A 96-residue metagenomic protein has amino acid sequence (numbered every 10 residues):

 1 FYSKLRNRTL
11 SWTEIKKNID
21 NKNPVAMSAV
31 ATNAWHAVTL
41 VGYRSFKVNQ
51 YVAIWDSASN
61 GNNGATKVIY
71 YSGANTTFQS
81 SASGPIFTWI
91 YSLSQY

Functional and structural regions predicted by a protein language model:
F1-N7, T88, S92: Cysteine-nucleophile protease catalytic domains, especially the papain-like/related folds used in DUB/UBL proteases
F1-S3, D20-A26, K47-Y51: Loop/turn elements at helix/coil->beta-strand transitions in domains of secreted/extracellular proteins
R8-K17: Surface-exposed ligand/attachment interfaces on beta-rich extracellular proteins
W12-T13, V30-Y96: Active-site signature of cysteine proteases
